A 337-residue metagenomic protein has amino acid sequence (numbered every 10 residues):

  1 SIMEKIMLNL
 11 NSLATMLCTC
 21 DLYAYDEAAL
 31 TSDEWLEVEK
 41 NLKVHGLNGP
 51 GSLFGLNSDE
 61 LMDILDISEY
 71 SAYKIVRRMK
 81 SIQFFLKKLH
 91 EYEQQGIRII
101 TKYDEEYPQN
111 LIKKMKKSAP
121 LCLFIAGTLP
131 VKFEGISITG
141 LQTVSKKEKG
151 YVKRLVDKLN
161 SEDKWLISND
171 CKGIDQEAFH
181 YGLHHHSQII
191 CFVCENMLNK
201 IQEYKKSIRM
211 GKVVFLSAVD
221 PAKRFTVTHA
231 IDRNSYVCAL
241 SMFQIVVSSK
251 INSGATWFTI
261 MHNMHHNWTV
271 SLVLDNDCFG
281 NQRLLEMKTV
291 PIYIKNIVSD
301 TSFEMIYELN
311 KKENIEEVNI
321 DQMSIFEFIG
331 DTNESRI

Functional and structural regions predicted by a protein language model:
I2-A29, G55-N57, K80, Q95 (+1 more regions): Glycine-biased, small-residue-rich flexible motifs in mid-sequence functional cores and linkers
I2-Y92: Short, charged amphipathic alpha-helical surface segments
